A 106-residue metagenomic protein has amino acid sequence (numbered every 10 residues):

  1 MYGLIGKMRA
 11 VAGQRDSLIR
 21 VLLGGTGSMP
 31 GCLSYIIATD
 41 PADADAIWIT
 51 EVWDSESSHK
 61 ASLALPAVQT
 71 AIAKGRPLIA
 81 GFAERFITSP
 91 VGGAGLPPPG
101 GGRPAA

Functional and structural regions predicted by a protein language model:
M1-I47, V52-P66, P77-A106: Short S/T/G/P-rich N-terminal loop/turn motif that feeds into the first structured element of a domain
